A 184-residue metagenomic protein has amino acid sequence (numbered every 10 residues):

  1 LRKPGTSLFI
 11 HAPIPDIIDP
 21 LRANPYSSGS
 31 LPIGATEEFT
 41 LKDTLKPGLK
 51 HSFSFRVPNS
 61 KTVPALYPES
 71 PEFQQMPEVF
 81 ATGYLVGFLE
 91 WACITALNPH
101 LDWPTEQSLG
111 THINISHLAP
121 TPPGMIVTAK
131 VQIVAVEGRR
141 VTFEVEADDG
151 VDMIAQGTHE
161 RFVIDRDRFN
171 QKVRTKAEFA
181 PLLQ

Functional and structural regions predicted by a protein language model:
L1-H11: Extreme N-terminal basic, low-complexity initiation segments that serve as generic localization/processing leaders
F9, P13-P20, Y26, S30-I33: Short, positively charged and aromatic/hydrophobic N-terminal segments
T40-F80: Catalytic strand-loop segment that frames the active site of acyl-thioester-processing enzymes
S52-P58, S116, E160-F162: Generic structural detector for well-ordered beta-strands
Y67-V79, G83-A92, N98-P104: N-terminal first-folded block
C93-T128: Hydrophobic beta-strand-centered segment that forms part of the acyl-chain substrate-binding groove
P122-P123, Q132-Q184: HotDog/MaoC-like acyl-thioester-processing domains
